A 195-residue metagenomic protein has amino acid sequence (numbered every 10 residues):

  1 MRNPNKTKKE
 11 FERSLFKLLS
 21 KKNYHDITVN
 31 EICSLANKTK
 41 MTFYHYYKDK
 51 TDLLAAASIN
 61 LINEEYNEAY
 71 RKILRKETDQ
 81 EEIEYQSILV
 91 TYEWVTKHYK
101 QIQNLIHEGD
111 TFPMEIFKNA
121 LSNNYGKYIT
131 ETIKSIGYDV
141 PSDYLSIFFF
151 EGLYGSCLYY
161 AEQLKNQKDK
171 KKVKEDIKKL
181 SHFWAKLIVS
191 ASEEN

Functional and structural regions predicted by a protein language model:
M1-P4, E194-N195: N-terminal intrinsically disordered/low-complexity leader segments
P4-L15, I32, A57-L61, E65: Generic hydrophobic, amphipathic alpha-helix propensity
L18-D52, A56: Helix-turn-helix
L19-K22, P141, G155-L164: Cytosolic nucleotide-binding catalytic cores of signal-transduction proteins
Y70-K100: Hydrophobic alpha-helical connector segments
Y92-K118: Amphipathic alpha-helical segments used for helix-helix packing
G109-S135, D143-E151: Amphipathic alpha-helical packing segments from all-alpha helical-bundle domains
T130, E162-N195: C-terminal peripheral helix-coil segments that are non-catalytic and often amphipathic
